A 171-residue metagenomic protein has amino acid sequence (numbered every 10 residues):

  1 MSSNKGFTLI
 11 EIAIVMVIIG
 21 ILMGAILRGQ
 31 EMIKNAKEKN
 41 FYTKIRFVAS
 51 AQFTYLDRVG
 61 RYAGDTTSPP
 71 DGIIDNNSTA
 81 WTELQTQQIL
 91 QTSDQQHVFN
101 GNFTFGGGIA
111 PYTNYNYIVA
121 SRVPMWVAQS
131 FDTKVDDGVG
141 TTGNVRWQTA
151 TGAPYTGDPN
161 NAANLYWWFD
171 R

Functional and structural regions predicted by a protein language model:
S2-K34: N-terminal single-pass transmembrane signal-anchor helix
I10, I33, G64, T142 (+1 more regions): Short, electropositive, low-hydrophobicity segments enriched in small/polar residues
G24-A25, Q30-G72: Conserved hydrophobic/amphipathic alpha-helical signal-anchor segments
N35, A51-R58, E83-L90, S130 (+1 more regions): Structured segments of extracytoplasmic/periplasmic soluble domains in secreted or envelope-associated proteins
K44, A49-Q52, Q96, L165-F169: Terminal targeting/leader modules
Y62-R122: Extracellular/periplasmic head regions of type IV pilus-like filament subunits
T92, A110-R171: Short, surface-exposed interaction loops/tails
